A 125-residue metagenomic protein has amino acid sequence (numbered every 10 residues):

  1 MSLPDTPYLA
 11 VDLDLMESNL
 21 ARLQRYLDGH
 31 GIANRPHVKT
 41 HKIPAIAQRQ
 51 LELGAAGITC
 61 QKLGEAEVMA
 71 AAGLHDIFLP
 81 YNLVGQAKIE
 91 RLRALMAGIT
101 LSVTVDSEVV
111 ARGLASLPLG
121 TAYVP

Functional and structural regions predicted by a protein language model:
M1-V11: Generic N-terminal amphipathic, Lys/Arg-enriched alpha-helix
T6, I32, E52: Short, basic, glycine/proline-bearing loop/turn elements
V11-D12, N34-R35, G54: A generic structural signal for short
V11-D14, S102: Short, surface-exposed alpha-helical recognition segments that flank or form part of ligand/macromolecule-binding
L15-I46, T59: N-terminal glycine-rich anion-binding loops that anchor highly charged ligand groups
H37-P125: Active-site-proximal beta-alpha core segment in soluble small-molecule metabolic enzymes
